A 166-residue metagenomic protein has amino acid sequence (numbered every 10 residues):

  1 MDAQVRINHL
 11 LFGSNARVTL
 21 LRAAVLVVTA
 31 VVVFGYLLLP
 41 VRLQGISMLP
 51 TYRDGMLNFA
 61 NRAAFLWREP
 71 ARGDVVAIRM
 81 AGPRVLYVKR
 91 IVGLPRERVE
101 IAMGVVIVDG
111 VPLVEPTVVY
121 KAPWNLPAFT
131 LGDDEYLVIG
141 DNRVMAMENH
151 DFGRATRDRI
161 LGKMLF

Functional and structural regions predicted by a protein language model:
M1-L86, F152-F166: Protein maturation boundaries and topogenic segments
I46, P70-G73, V99-V105, D133: A short, compositionally biased
T51, E69, E100, P123 (+1 more regions): Extracellular/periplasmic catalytic domains that process cell-envelope and extracellular macromolecules
M56, A71-V75, E97, E135 (+1 more regions): Structural motif
L86-V106, V111: Mid-length scaffold segments of soluble, non-membrane domains
V108-W124: PP2C/PPM family metal-dependent serine/threonine protein phosphatase catalytic domain, recognizing the conserved
N125-F166: Beta-strand-rich cores of mature extracytoplasmic or soluble domains
